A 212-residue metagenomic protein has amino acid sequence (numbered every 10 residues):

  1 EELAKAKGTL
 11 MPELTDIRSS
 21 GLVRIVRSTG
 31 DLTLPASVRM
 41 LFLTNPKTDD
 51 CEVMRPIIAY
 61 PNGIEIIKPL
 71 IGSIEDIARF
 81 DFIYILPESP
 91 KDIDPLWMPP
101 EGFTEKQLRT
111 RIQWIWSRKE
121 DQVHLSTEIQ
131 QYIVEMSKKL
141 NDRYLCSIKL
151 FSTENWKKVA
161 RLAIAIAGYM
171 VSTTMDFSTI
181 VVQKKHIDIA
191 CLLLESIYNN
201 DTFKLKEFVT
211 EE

Functional and structural regions predicted by a protein language model:
E1-L3, E13: Walker B catalytic acidic pair
K5, D16-S20, F82: Short, intrinsically disordered, mixed-charge
M11-L32: Conserved catalytic/switch belt of AAA+ P-loop NTPases
I25-V26, L32-E212: Phosphate-sensing "switch" segment of ASCE/P-loop ATPases
